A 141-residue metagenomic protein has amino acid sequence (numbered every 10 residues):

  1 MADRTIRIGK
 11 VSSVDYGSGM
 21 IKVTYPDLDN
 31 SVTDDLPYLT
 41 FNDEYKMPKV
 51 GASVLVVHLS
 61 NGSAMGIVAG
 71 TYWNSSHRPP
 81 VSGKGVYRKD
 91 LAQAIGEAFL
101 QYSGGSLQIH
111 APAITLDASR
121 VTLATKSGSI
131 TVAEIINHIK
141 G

Functional and structural regions predicted by a protein language model:
D3, Y45-G141: Right-handed beta-helix
D3-Y16: Structural detector for short beta-strands of small beta-barrel domains
I8, T33-D35, M65: Well-ordered beta-strand positions in beta-sheet-rich domains
G17, D29, N74: Short loop/turn segments at secondary-structure transitions that flank enzyme active sites
G17-V23: Short aromatic-glycine-enriched beta-strand elements
N30-K46: Beta-strand/loop nucleic-acid-binding surfaces
